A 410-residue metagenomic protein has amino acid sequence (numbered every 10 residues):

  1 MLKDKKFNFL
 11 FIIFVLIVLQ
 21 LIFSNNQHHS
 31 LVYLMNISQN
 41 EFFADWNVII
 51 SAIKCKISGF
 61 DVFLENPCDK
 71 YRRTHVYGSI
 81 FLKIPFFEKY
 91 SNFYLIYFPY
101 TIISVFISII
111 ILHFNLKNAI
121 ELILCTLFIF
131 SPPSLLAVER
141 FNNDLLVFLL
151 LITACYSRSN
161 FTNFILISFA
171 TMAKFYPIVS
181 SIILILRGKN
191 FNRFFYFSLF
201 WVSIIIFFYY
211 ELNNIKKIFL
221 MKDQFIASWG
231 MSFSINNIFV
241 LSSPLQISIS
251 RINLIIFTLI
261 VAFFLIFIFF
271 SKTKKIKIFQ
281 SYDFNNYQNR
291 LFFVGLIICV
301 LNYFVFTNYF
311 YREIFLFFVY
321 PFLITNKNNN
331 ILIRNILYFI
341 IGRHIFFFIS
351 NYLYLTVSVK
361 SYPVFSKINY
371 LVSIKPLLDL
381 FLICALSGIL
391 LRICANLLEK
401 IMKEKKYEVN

Functional and structural regions predicted by a protein language model:
L2-Y156, N160-T162, R187-Y309, F317 (+1 more regions): Primarily membrane-embedded glycan-assembly and transfer machineries that use lipid-linked glycans
N143-I152, F175-I178, R312-P321, D379-I383: Hydrophobic core segments of transmembrane alpha-helices in multi-pass, intramembrane catalytic enzymes
I165-L186, V305-R312: Transmembrane helices and adjacent periplasmic/lumenal helix-loop junctions of polyprenol-phosphate-dependent
F304, N308-E313, N328-N335: Short amphipathic alpha-helix initiation/capping segments at coil-to-helix junctions
F322-N410: Aromatic-enriched
